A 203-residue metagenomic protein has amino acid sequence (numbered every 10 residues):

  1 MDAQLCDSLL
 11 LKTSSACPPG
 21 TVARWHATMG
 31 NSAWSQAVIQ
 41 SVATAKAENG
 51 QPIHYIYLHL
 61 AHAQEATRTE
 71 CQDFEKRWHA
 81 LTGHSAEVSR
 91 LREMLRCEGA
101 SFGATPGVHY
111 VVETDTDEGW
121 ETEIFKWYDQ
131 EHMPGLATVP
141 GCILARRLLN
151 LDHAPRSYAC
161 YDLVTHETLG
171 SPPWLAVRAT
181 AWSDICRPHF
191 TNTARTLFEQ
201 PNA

Functional and structural regions predicted by a protein language model:
M1-A203: Macromolecular interaction modules
